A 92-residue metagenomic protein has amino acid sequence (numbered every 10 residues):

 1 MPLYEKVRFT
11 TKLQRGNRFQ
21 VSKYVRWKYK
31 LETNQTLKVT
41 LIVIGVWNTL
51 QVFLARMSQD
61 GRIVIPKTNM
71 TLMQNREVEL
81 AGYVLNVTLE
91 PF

Functional and structural regions predicted by a protein language model:
E5-G45: Acidic (E/D-rich), amphipathic helical modules within compact regulatory domains
T10-L13, F53-S58: Short, acidic Ser/Thr/Gly-rich low-complexity loop/linker segments typical of extracellular and cell-surface proteins
R15-Y29, S58-Q74: Short beta-strand-centered segments at strand-helix junctions
F19-V21, L37-L41, A55-M57, I63-I65 (+1 more regions): Hydrophobic beta-strand residues in large extracellular and virion-surface proteins
K23-Y24, T33-T36, V52-L54, K67-M70 (+1 more regions): Surface-exposed beta-strand edges and their flanking turn/coil or helix-capping segments
K30-V46, M73-F92: A short beta-strand-loop micro-motif that forms or neighbors metal/cofactor- and ligand-binding patches at active-site
